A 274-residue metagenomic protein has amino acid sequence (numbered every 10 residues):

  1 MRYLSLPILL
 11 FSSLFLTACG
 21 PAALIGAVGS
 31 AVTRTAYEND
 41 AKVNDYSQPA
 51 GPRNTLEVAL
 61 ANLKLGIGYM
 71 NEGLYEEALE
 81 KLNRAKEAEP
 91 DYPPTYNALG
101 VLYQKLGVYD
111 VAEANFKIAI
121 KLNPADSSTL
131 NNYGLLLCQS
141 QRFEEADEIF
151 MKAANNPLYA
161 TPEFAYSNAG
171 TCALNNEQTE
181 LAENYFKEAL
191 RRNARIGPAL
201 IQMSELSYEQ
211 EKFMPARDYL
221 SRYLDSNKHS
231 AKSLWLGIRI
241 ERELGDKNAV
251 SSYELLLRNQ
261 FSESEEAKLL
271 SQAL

Functional and structural regions predicted by a protein language model:
L24-A31, Y37-A50, Y223-L274: Terminal, low-structured helical/coil segments at or just beyond the last alpha-helical repeat
N54, A88, L122-N123, N156-L158 (+3 more regions): Structural marker of alpha-solenoid helical repeat scaffolds
V58, Y92, D126, A160-P162 (+3 more regions): Residue-level recognition of tetratricopeptide repeat
K64, N97-V101, N132, Y166-N168 (+2 more regions): Canonical tetratricopeptide repeat
N71, K105-L106, Q139-S140, N175-N176 (+3 more regions): Register position in tetratricopeptide repeats
T95, T129, L136, E163-A165 (+3 more regions): TPR alpha-solenoid repeat register
